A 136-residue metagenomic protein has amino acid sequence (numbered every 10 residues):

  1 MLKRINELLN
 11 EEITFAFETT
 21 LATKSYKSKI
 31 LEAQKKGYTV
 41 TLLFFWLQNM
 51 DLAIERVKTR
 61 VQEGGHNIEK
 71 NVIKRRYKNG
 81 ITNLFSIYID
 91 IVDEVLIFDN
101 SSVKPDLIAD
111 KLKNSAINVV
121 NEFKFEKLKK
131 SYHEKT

Functional and structural regions predicted by a protein language model:
M1-T14, N71: ATP-dependent small-molecule kinase phosphotransfer cores that center on conserved nucleotide phosphate-binding segments
L2, E7, Q48, R76-K78 (+1 more regions): Mixed-charge, polar/low-complexity N-terminal
N6, I54, K58, K74 (+1 more regions): Generic detector of well-ordered alpha-helical segments enriched in charged/polar residues, highlighting helical
T14-A16, T39: Residue-level preference for the first positions of well-ordered beta-strands
L21-V103: Replace "adjacent to P-loop NTPase cores in ATP/GTP-dependent enzymes" with "adjacent to NTP-binding cores
S86-T136: NTP-dependent small-molecule kinase module
